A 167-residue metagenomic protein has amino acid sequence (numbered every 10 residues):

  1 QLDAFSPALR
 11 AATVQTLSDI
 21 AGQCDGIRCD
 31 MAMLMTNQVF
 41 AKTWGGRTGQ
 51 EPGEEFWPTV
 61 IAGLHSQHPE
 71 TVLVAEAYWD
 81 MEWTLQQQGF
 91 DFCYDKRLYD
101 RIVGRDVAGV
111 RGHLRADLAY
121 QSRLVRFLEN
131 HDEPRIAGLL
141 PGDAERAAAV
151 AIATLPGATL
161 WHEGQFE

Functional and structural regions predicted by a protein language model:
Q1-E167: Active-site and adjacent substrate-binding regions of carbohydrate-active enzymes
